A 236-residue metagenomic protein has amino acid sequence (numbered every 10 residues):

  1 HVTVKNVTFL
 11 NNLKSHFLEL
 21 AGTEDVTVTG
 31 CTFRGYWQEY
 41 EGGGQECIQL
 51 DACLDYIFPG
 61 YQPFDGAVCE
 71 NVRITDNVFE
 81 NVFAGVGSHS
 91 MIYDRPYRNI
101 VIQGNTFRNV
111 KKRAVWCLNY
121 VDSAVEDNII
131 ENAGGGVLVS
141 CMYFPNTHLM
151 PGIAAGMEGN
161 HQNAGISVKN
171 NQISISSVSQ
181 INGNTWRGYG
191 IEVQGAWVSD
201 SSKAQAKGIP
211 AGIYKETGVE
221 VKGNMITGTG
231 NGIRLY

Functional and structural regions predicted by a protein language model:
H1-V4, L13, L18, G22-T23 (+20 more regions): Parallel beta-helix/beta-solenoid
T8-F9, L13-A21, Y36-C47, D55-G60 (+8 more regions): Short glycine/acidic-rich loop motifs that flank beta-strands on beta-rich extracellular proteins
A52-L54, I92, V121, Y143 (+1 more regions): Active-site-proximal loop/turn and secondary-structure-junction residues that shape catalytic pockets, frequently
L54-Y61, N146-M157, V193-P210: Surface-exposed intrinsically disordered loops and tails
P145-S176, Q180: Ligand-binding grooves and catalytic loops that recognize ribose/phosphate and carbohydrate rings, and esterified lipid
